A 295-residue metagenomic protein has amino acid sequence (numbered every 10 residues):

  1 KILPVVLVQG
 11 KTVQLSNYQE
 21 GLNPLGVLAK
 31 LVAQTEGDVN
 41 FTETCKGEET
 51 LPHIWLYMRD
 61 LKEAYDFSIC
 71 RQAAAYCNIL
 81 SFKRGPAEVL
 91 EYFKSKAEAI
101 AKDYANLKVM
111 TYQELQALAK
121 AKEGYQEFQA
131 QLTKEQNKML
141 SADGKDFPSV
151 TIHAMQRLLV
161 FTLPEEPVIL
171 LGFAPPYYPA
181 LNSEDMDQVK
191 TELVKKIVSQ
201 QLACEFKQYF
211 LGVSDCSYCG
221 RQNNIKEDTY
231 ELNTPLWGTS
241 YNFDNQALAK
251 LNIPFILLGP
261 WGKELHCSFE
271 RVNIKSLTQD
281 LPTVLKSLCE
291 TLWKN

Functional and structural regions predicted by a protein language model:
I2-W293: Metal-dependent amide/peptide-bond hydrolase catalytic core, centered on the "pita-bread" metallohydrolase fold
